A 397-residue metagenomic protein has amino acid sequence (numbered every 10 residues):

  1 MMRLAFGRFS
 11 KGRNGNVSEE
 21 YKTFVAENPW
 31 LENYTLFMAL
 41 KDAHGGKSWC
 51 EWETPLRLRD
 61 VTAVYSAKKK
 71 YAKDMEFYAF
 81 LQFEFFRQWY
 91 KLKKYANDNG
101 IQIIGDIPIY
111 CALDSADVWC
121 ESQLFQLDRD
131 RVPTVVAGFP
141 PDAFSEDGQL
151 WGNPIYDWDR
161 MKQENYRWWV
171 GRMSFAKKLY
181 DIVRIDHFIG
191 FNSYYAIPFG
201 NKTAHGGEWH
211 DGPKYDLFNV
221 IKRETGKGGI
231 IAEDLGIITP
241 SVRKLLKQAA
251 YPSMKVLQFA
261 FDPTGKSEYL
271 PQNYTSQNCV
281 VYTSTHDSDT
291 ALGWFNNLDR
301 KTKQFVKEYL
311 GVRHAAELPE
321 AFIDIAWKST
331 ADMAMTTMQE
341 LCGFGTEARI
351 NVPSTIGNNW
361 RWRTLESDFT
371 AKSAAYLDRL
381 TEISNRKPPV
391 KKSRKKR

Functional and structural regions predicted by a protein language model:
M1-F86, C111-M335, Q339-L341, T346 (+1 more regions): Alpha-amylase-like alpha-glycosidases and glucanotransferases acting on alpha-linked glucans and related
Y78-Y110: Conserved, well-ordered alpha-helix/loop/beta-strand core segments that scaffold catalytic motifs
K372-K387: C-terminal accessory segments of extracellular proteins
P389-R397: Short Lys/Arg-rich cationic patches that frequently serve as NLS/NoLS or arginine-rich RNA/DNA-binding motifs
